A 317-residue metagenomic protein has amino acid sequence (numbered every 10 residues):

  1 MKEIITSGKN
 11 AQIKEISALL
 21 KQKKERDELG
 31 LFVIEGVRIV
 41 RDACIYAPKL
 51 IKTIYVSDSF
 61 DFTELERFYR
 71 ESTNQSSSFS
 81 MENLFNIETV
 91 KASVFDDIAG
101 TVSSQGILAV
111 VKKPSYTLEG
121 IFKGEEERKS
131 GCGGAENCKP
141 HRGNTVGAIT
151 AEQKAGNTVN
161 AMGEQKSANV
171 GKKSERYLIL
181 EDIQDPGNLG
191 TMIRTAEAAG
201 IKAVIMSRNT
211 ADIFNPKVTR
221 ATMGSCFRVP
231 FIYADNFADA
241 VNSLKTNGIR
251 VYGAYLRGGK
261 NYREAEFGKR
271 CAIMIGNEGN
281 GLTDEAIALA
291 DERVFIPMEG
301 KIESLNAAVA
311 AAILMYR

Functional and structural regions predicted by a protein language model:
M1-L65, T210-A211: Boundary-proximal intrinsically disordered activation/regulatory segments immediately upstream of a helical core
I4-S7, E88-K91, P230-N236: Short acidic-hydrophobic, aromatic-tinged amphipathic segments that line or gate anion-handling sites
G36, Q184-T191, L305-A310: Amphipathic alpha-helical repeat scaffolds
R67-N83, K123-S174: Intrinsically disordered, low-complexity terminal tails and inter-domain linkers enriched for S/T/G/P/D/E
L84-S103, I107: Glycine/small-residue-rich loop that forms an oxyanion/phosphate-binding "nest" at active or ligand-binding sites
K129, A151, V170-R257: RNA substrate-binding interface of SAM-dependent RNA methyltransferases
T195-A199, I213-C226, D284-R317: Structured adenosyl-cofactor binding patch, chiefly the S-adenosyl-L-methionine
Y252-I302, N306: Active-site/ligand-binding-proximal alpha/beta "capping" segment
